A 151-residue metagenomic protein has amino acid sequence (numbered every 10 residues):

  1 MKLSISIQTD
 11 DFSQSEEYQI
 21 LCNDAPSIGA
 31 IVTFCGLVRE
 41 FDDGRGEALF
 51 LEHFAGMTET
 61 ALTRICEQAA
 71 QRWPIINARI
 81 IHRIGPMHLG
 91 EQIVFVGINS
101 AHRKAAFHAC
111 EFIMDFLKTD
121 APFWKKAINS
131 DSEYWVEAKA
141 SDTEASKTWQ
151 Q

Functional and structural regions predicted by a protein language model:
M1-Q92, N99-A101, F107-E111, D115-Q151: N-terminal, polar/charged subdomain of small-to-medium soluble alpha/beta proteins
